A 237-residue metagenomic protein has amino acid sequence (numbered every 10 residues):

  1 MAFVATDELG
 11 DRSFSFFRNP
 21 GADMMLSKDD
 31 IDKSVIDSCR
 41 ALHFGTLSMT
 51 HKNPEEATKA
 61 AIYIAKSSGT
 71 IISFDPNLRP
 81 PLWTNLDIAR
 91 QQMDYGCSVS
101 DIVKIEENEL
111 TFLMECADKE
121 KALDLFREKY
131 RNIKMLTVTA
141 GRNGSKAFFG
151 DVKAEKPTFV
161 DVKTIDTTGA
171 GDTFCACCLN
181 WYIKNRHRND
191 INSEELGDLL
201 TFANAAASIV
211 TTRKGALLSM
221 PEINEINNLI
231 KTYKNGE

Functional and structural regions predicted by a protein language model:
M1-T46, I226-E237: Conserved N-terminal subdomain of the carbohydrate kinase-like
N19, L47, N77-P81, N108 (+1 more regions): Active-site beta-loop-alpha junctions enriched in small/polar residues
A22-D23, L47-E56, P80-A89: Active-site glycine- and acidic-residue-rich loops that bind and position anionic ligands or nucleotide-like cofactors
I31, M49, R79, L110-T111 (+2 more regions): A generic structural signal for short hydrophobic patches within well-formed alpha-helices
K52-T70: Glycosyltransferases and closely related glycan-assembly transferases that use nucleotide-activated donors
Y63, K119-E237: Conserved phosphate-binding/catalytic region of the ribokinase-like
S68, L82-E155: Conserved phosphate/ATP/ADP-binding segment of small-molecule kinases
I72-F74: Hydrophobic beta-strand scaffold residues
